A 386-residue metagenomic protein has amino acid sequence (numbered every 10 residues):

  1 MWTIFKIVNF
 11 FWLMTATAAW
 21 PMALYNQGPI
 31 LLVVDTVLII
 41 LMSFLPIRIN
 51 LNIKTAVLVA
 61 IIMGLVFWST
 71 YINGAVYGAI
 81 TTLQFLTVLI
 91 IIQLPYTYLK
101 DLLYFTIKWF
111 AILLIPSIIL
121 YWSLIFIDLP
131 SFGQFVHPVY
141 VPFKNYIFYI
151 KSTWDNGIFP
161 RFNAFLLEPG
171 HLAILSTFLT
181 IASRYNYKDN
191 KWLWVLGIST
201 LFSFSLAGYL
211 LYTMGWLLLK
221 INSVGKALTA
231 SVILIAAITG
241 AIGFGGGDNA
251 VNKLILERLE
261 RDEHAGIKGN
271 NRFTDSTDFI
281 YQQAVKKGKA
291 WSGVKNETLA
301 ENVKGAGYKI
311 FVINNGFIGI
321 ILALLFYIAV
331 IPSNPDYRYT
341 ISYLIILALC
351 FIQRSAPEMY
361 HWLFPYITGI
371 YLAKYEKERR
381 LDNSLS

Functional and structural regions predicted by a protein language model:
M1-A250, D278-Y281, V285, N302-S386: Hydrophobic transmembrane helix bundles of membrane-integrated enzymes that assemble and modify cell-envelope
D248-G293, L299-I310: Membrane-interface loop/short-helix elements at transmembrane-helix boundaries of multipass membrane proteins
